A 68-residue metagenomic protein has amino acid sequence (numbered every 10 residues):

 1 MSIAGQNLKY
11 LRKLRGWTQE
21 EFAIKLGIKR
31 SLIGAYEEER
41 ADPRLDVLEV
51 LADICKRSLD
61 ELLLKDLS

Functional and structural regions predicted by a protein language model:
M1-I3: A detector for short, charged/polar N-terminal pre-domain segments
Q6, R30, L45-L48: Short alpha-helical elements of helix-turn-helix
Q6-K25, V50: Short basic helix-loop element that most often maps to the first helix and adjoining turn of HTH DNA-binding modules
L8, F22-A23, I33-Y36, L62: Conserved hydrophobic/aromatic packing and binding residues within compact polymer-binding modules
G27-P43, L67: Recognition helix of helix-turn-helix/homeodomain-like DNA-binding domains that insert into the DNA major groove
D46-E61: DNA major-groove recognition helix of helix-turn-helix/homeodomain DNA-binding modules
E61-S68: Short amphipathic recognition helices of helix-turn-helix/homeodomain-type DNA-binding modules
